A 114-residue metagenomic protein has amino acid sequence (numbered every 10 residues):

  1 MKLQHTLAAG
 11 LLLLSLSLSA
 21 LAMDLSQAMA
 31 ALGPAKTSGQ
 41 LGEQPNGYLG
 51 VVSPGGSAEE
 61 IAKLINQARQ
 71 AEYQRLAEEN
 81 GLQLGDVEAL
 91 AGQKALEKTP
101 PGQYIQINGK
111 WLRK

Functional and structural regions predicted by a protein language model:
M1-G10: Bacterial N-terminal signal peptides that target proteins for export
K2, A22-K114: Anionic, Ser/Thr-rich low-complexity intrinsically disordered regions
S15-S19: N-terminal signal peptide c-region/cleavage motif recognized by signal peptidases
